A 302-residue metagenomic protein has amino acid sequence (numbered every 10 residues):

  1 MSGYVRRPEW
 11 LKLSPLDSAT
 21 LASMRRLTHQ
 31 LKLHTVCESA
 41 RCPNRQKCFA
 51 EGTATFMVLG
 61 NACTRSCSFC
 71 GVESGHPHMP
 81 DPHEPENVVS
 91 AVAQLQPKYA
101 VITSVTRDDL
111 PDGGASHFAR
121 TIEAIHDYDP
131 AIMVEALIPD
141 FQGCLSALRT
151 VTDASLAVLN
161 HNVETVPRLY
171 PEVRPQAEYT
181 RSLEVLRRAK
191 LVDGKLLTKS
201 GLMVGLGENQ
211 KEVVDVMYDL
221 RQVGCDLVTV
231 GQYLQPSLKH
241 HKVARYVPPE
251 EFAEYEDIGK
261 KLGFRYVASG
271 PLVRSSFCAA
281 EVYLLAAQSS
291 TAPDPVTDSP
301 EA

Functional and structural regions predicted by a protein language model:
M1-T55, E86-S90, Q96, R120-A131 (+2 more regions): Auxiliary Fe-S-binding modules of radical SAM enzymes
C42, C63, C67-C70: Short cysteine clusters
K47-A50, S68, V72-G75: Short functional micro-motifs and their immediate structural scaffolds
A54, R65, L159: Change "...and in nucleic-acid phosphodiester-cleaving endonucleases..." to "...and in nucleic-acid processing enzymes
F56-G60: Short active-site neighborhood of thiol/selenol oxidoreductases, capturing the structured segment around
N61, P139-Q142, G207, L272: Short, surface-exposed acidic/glycine-rich loop or hinge patches that mediate macromolecular interfaces
G71-N87, Q94-L186, K199, L227-T229: Core AdoMet radical
